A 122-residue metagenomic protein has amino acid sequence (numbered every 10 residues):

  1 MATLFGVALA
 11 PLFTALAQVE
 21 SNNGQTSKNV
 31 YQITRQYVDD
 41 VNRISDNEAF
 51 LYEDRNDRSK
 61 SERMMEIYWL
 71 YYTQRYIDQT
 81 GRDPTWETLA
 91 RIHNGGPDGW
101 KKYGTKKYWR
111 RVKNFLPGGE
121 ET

Functional and structural regions predicted by a protein language model:
M1-P11, P117-T122: N-terminal secretory targeting signals
F5-L9, G24-Y31, D54-E62, Q79-W86 (+1 more regions): Solvent-exposed, acidic/flexible segments
A8-G24, I33, M65, T88-P97: Short, functionally critical alpha-helical segments immediately adjacent to catalytic or ligand/cofactor-binding
L12-F13, S27-I44: A structural motif
D40, I44-W100, K113-P117: Alpha-helical segment that forms one wall of the substrate-binding/catalytic cleft in peptidoglycan-active domains
Y103-T122: Long, amphipathic alpha-helical surface segments
